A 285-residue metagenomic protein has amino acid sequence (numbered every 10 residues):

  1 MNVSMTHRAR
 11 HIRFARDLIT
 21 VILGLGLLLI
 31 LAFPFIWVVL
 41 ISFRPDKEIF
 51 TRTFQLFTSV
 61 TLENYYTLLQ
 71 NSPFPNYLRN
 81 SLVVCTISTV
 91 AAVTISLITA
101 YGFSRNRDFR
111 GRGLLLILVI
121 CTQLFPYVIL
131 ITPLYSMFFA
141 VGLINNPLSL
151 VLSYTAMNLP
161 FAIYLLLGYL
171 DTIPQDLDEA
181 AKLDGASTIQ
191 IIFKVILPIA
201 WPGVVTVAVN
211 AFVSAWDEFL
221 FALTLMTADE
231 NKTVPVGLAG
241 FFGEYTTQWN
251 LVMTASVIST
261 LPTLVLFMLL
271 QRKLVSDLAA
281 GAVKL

Functional and structural regions predicted by a protein language model:
M1-R13: Short, Lys/Arg-rich, polar N-terminal cytosolic tail immediately upstream of the first transmembrane signal-anchor
R10-I12, R16-L285: A structural signal for multi-pass alpha-helical bundles of membrane permease subunits that mediate small-molecule
